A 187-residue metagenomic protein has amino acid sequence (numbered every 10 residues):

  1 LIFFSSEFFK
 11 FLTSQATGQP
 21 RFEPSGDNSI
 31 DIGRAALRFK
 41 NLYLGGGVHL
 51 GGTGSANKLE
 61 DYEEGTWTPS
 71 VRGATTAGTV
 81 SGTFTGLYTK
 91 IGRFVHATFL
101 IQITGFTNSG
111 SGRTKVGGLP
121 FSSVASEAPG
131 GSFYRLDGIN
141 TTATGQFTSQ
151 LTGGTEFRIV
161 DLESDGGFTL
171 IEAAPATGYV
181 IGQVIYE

Functional and structural regions predicted by a protein language model:
L1-G47, S55-K58, L87, F94: Beta-strand-rich receptor-binding modules of extracellular spikes/adhesins
L1-I2, Y62-T68, S126-Y134: Short, hydrophobic/aromatic-rich segments at coil-to-beta transitions
K10-T13, T85-T89, G145-T152: Short, exposed beta-strand/loop patches in secreted or surface proteins that constitute
G18, K90-R93, L151-F157: Short, solvent-exposed coil/turn segments at beta-strand boundaries
G26-R34, G54-K58, T66-I91, L100-V124 (+2 more regions): Surface-exposed ligand/attachment interfaces on beta-rich extracellular proteins
L42, V95-A97, L119, V184: Residue-level detector of buried hydrophobic side-chain packing in well-ordered secondary-structure elements
F121-L162: Extracellular attachment/recognition segments
A176-E187: Short, structured beta-strand segments at or near domain termini in extracellular proteins/domains
